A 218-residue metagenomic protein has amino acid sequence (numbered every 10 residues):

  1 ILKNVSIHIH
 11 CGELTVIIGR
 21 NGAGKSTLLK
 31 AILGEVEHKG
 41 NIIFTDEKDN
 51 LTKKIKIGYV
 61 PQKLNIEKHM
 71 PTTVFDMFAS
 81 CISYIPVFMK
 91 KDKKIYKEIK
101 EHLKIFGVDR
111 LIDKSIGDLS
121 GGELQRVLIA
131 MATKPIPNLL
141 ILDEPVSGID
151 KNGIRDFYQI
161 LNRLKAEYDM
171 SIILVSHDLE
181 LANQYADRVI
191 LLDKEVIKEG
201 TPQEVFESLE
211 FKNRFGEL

Functional and structural regions predicted by a protein language model:
K93-L111: Conserved ABC ATPase "signature" region
S115-L119, E123: Conserved ABC ATPase signature
L140-E144: Catalytic Walker B motif of ABC-type/P-loop ATPase nucleotide-binding domains
S176-H177: H-loop/switch region of ABC-family ATPase nucleotide-binding domains
A182-Q184: A short, surface-exposed alpha-helical micro-motif characterized by mixed small hydrophobic and charged/polar residues
E195-E217: Conserved beta-strand-loop-alpha-helix hinge in the C-terminal portion of ABC ATPase nucleotide-binding domains
